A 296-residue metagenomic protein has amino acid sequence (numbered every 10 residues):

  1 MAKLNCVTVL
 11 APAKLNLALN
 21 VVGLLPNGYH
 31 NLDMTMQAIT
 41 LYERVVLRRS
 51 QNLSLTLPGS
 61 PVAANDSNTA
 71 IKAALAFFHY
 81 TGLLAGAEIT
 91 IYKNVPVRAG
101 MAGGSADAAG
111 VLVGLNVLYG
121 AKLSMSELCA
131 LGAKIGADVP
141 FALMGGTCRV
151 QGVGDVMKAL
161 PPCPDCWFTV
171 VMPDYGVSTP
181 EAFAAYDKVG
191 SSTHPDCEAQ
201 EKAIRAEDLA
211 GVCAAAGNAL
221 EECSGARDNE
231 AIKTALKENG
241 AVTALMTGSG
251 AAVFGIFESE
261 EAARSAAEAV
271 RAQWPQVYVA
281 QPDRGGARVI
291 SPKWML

Functional and structural regions predicted by a protein language model:
M1-A99, V117-S126, C163-P164, M172-Y175: ATP-binding N-lobe of GHMP and related small-molecule kinases
A2, Q37-A38, A133-K134, P140-L143 (+2 more regions): Solvent-exposed alpha-helices and their adjacent loops that cap or buttress functional pockets in soluble metabolic
Q51-P58, V111, R205-A216: Short, basic/glycine-rich phosphate-binding loops at helix/coil junctions that contact nucleotide phosphates
N52, S60, S126-A142, E268-D283: Short, conserved aromatic-histidine micro-motifs
A63, T90-Y119, A137, A241-F257: Glycine/serine-rich anion-binding loops at beta->alpha junctions that coordinate negatively charged ligand groups
G86, A108, L112-R149: Contiguous, small/hydrophobic- and glycine-enriched helical/loop subdomains that border and often "cap" functional
M144, R149-T243, E258-R264, E268-R271 (+2 more regions): Conserved, helical-rich catalytic subdomain that frames metal- and/or nucleotide-binding sites in enzyme alpha/beta
